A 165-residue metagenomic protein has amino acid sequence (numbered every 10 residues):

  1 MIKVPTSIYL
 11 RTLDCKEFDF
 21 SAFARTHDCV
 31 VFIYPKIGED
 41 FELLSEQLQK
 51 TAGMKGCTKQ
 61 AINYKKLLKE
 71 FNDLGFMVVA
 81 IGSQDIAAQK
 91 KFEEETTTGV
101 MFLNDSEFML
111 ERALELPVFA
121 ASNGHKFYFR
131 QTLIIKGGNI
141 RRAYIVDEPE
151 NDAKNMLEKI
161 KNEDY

Functional and structural regions predicted by a protein language model:
M1-Y165: Chalcogenol-based redox active-site neighborhoods
